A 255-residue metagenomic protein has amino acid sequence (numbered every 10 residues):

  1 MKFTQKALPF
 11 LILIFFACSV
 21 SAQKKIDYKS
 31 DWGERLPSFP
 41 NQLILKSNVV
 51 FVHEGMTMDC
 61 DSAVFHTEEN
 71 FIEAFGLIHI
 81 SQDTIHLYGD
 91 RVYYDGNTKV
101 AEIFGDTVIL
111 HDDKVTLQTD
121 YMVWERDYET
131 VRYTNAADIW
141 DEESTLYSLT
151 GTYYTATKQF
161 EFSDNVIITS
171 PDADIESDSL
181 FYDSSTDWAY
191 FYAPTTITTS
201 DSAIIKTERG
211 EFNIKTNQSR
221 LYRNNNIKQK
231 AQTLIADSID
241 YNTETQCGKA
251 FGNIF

Functional and structural regions predicted by a protein language model:
M1-P9: Bacterial N-terminal signal peptides that target proteins for export
F3, S21-A22: Short, low-complexity interaction segments enriched in Ser/Thr/Pro/Gly
L13-I14: Short, linear, compositionally biased motifs with a strong N-terminal bias
A22-F255: N-terminal amphipathic/hydrophobic interface segments
